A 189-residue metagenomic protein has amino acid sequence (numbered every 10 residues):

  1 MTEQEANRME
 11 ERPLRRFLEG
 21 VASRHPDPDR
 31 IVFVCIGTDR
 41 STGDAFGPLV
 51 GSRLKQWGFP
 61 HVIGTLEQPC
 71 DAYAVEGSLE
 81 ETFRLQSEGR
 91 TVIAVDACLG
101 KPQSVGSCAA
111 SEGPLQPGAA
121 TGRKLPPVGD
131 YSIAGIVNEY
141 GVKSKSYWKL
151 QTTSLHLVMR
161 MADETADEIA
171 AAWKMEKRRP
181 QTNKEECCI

Functional and structural regions predicted by a protein language model:
M1-V92, A97-I189: N-terminal catalytic or cofactor-binding beta/alpha core of small enzyme domains
